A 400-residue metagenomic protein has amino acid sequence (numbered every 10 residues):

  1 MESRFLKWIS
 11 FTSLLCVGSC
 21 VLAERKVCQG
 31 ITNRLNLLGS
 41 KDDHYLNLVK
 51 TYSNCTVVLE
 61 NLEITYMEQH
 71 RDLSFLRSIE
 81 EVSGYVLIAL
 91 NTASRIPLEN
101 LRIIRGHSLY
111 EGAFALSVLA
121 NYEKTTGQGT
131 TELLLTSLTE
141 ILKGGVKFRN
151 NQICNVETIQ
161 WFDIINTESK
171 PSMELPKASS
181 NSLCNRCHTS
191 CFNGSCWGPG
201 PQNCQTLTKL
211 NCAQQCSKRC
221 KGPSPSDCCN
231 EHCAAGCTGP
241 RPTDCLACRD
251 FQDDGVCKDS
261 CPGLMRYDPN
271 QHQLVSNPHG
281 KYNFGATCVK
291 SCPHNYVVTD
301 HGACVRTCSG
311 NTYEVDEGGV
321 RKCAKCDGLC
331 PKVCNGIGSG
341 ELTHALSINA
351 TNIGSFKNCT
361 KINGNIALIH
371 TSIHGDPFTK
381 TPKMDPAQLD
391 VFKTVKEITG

Functional and structural regions predicted by a protein language model:
M1-R4, C304: A positional/structural detector of protein chain ends, strongest at the extreme C-terminus and weakly at the extreme
S3-A23: Cleavable N-terminal signal peptides of Sec/SRP-targeted secreted and luminal proteins
V27-H44, T51, L59-H70, F75-P97 (+4 more regions): Concave beta-strand-loop units of leucine-rich repeat
V49-N54, I353-N358: Short boundary motifs at domain starts and secondary-structure transition points
C55-T56, L109-E111, H188-D259, G263-V289 (+5 more regions): Extracellular, cysteine-rich, disulfide-stabilized repeat modules with beta-strand cores
